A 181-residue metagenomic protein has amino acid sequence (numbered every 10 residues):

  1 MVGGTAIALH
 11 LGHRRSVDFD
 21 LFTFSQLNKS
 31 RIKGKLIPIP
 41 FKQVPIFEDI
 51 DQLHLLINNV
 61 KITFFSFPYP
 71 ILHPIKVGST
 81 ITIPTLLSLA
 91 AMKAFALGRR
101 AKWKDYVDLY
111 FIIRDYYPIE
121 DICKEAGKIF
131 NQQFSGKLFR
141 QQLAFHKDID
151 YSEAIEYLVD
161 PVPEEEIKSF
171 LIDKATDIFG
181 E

Functional and structural regions predicted by a protein language model:
M1-E181: Compositionally biased terminal segments of proteins
